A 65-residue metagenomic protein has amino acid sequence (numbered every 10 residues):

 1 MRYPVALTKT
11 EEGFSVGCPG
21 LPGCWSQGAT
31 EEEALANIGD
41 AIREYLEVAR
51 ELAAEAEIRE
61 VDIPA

Functional and structural regions predicted by a protein language model:
M1-A6, E32, A36-A65: Short, charged, surface-exposed hinge/linker loops at domain edges that act as mobile lids or interdomain connectors
A6-L21: Short aromatic-glycine-(Arg/Gly/Cys) micro-motifs in beta-strand/loop hairpins
P22-E31: A short, exposed loop/beta-hairpin motif centered on an aromatic-Gly-Thr core
